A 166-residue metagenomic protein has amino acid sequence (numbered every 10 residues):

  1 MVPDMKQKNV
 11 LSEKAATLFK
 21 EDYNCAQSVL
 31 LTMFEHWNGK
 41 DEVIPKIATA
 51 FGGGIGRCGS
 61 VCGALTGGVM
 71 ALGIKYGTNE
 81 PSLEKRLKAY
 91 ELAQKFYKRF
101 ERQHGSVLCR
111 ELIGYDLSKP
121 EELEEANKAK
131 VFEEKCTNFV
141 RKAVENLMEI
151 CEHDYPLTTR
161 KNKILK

Functional and structural regions predicted by a protein language model:
M1-E21: Polybasic, low-complexity association/targeting segments
V2-K6, L30-A50, Y115-P120: Acidic-glycine-rich active-site phosphate/pyrophosphate-binding loop
P3, A93-K166: C-terminal binding/interaction regions
E13-K20, F51-G59, K128-F132: A short glycine/serine-rich beta->alpha loop
C25, C62, C109: Short cysteine clusters
H36-K46, I74-K95, Y155: Phosphate-handling active-site elements
T49-G52, C58, T159-K166: Glycine-rich, charge-dense phosphate/pyrophosphate-binding loop(s) and the adjacent flexible "lid"/catalytic subdomain
G67-K75: DPxDG-like acidic metal-binding loop motif
